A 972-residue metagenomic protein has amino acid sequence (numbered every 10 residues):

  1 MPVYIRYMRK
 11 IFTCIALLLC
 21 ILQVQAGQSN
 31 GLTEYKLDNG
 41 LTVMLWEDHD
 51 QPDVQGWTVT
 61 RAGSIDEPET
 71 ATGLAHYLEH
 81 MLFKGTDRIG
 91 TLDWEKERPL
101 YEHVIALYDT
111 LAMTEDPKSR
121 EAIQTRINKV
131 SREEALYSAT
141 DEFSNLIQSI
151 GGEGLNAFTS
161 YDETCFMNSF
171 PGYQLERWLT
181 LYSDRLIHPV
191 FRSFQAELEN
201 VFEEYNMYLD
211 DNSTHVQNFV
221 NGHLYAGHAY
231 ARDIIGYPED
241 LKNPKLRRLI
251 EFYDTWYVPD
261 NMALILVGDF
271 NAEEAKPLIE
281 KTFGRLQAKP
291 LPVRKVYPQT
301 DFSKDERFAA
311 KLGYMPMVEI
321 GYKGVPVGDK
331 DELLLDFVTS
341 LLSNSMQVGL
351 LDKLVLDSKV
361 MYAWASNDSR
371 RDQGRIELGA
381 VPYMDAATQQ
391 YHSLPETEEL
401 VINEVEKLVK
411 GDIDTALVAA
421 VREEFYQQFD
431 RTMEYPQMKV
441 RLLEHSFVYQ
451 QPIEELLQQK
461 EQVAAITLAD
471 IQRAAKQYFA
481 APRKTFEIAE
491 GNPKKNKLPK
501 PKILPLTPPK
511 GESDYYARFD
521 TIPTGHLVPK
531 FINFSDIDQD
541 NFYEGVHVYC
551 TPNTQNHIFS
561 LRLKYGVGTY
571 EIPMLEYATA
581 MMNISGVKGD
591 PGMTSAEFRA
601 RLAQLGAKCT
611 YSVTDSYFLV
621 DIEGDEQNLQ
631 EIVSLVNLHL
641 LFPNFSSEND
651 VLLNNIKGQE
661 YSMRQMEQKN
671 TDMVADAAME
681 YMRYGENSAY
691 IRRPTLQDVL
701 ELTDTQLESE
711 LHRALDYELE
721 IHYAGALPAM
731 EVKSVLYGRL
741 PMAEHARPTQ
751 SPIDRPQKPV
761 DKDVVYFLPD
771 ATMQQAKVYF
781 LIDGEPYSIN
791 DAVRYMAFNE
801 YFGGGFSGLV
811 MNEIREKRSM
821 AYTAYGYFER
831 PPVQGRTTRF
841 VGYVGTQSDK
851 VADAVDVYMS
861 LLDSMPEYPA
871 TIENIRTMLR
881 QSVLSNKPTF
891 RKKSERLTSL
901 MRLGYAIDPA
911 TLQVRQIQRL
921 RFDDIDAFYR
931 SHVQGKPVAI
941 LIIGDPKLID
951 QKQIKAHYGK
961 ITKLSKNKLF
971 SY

Functional and structural regions predicted by a protein language model:
P2-I11: Positively charged n-region of N-terminal signal peptides that target proteins for export
I11-L22: Sec-dependent N-terminal signal peptides
A26-L45, N271-A310, M317, Q347 (+10 more regions): Proteolytic maturation boundary segments
W46, Q51-S64, G73-L74, T91-D184 (+16 more regions): M16 family metallopeptidases and their MPP-like homologs
D184-R192, F283-P290, I402-I413, N637-S647 (+3 more regions): A common structural junction motif
A196-L198, T214-H215, F219, A229-D240 (+3 more regions): Hydrophobic, small-residue-rich alpha-helical packing segments that form membrane-like cores
